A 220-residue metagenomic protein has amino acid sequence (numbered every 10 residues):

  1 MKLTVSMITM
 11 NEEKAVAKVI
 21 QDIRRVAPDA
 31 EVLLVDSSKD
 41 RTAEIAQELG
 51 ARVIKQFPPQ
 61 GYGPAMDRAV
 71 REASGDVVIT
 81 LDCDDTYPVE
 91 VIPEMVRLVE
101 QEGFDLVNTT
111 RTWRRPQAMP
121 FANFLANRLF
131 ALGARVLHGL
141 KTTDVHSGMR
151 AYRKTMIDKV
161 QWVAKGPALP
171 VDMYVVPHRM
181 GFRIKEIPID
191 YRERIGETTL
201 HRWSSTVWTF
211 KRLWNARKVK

Functional and structural regions predicted by a protein language model:
K2-T4, E31: Cell-envelope/extracellular polymer assembly enzymes that use nucleotide-activated donors
N11-R25: Short, well-formed alpha-helical segments that are part of the catalytic scaffolds of diverse glycosyltransferases
E12-A15, S38, P88: Donor nucleotide-sugar binding loop of glycosyltransferases
D36-A43: A conserved acidic beta->alpha catalytic loop
F57-E72, V89-P167, E193-W214, K218: Acceptor/aglycone-binding surface of glycosyltransferases and processive sugar-polymer synthases
V78: Short aromatic/hydrophobic "clamp" motif used to bind/position activated sugar donors
D82-Y87: The conserved acidic donor/metal-binding loop of glycosyltransferases
K141, K165, V175-R192: Catalytic donor-sugar/metal-binding loop of nucleotide-sugar-dependent glycosyltransferases
